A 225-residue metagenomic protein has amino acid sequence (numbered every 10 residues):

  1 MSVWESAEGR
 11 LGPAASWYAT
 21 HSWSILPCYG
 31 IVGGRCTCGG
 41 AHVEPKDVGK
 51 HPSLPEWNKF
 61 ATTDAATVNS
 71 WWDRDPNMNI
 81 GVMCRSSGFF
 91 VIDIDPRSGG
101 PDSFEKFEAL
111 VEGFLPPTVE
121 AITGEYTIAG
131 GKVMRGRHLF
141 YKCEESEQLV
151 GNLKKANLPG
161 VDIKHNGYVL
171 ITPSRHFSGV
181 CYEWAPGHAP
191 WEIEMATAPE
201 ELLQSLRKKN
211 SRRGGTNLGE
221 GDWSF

Functional and structural regions predicted by a protein language model:
M1-F225: Conserved phosphate/metal-binding and DNA-contacting active-site motifs used in DNA phosphodiester-bond processing
